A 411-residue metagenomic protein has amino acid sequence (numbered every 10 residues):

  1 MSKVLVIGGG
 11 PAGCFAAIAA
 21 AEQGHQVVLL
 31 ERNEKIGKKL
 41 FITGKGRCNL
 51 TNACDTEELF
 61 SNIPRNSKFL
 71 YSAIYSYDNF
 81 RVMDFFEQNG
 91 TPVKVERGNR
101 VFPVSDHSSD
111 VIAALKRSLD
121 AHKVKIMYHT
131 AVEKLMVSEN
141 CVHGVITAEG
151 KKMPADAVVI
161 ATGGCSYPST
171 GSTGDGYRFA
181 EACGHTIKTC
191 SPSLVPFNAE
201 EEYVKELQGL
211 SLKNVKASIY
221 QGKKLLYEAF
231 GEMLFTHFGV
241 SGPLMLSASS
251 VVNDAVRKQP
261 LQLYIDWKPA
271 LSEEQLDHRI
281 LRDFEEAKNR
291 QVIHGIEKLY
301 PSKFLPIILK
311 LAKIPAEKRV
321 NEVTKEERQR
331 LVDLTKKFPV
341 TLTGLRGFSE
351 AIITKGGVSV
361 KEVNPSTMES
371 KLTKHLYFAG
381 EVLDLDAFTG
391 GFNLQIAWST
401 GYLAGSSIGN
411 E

Functional and structural regions predicted by a protein language model:
K3-L29, A404-G409: N-terminal Rossmann-like FAD-binding beta1-loop-alpha1 element of flavoenzymes
L5-I7, L30, V132, V145 (+3 more regions): Short hydrophobic core segments
A21-K45: Glycine-rich FAD pyrophosphate-binding loop
E34-I42, L50, T56-E57, T186-S191 (+1 more regions): An anion/pyrophosphate-binding glycine-rich loop and adjacent beta-alpha core in soluble alpha-beta enzymes
R47-V95: Glycine-rich active-site loop/strand segments that organize a redox cofactor
S76-A157: Feature captures the FAD/FMN-dependent oxidoreductase FAD-binding
M127-H129, K134, P306-D386: A glycine-rich dinucleotide-binding beta-alpha-beta segment and adjacent secondary-structure elements that constitute
A157-Y203: Glycine-rich loop(s) and the adjacent beta-strand/alpha-helix scaffold that form part
